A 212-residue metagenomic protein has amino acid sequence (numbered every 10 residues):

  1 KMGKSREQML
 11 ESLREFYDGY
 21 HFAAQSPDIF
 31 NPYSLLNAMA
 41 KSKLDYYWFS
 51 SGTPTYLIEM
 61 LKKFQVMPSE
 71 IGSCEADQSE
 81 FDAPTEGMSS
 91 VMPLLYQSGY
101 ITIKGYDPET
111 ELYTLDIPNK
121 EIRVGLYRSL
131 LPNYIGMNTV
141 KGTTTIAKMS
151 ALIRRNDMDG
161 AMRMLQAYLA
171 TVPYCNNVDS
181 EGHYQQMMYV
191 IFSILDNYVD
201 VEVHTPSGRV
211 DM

Functional and structural regions predicted by a protein language model:
K1-A38: Amphipathic alpha-helical segments of the small helical/lid subdomains adjacent to P-loop NTPase cores
D28-M212: Extended alpha-helical interface modules used as scaffolds for assembling large macromolecular complexes
